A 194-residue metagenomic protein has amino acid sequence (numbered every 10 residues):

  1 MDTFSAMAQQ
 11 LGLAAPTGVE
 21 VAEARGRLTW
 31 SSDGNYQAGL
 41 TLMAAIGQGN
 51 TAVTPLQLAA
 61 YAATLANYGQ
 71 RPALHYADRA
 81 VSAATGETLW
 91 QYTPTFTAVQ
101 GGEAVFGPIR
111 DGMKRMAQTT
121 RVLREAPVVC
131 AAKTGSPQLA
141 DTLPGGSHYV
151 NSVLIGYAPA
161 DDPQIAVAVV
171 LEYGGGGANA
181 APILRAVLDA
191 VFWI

Functional and structural regions predicted by a protein language model:
M1-V169: Beta-lactam-recognizing serine transpeptidase/beta-lactamase-like catalytic domain environment
T54-A60, N179-A186: Short amphipathic alpha-helical face segments that pack within enzyme cores and frequently flank/anchor catalytic
L74, G176-N179: Extracytoplasmic/secreted cell-surface and envelope-processing proteins
E87-P94, P182-I194: Short, gly/Ser/Thr-rich active-site loops of penicillin-recognizing serine hydrolases
L171-G175: A generic structural motif
